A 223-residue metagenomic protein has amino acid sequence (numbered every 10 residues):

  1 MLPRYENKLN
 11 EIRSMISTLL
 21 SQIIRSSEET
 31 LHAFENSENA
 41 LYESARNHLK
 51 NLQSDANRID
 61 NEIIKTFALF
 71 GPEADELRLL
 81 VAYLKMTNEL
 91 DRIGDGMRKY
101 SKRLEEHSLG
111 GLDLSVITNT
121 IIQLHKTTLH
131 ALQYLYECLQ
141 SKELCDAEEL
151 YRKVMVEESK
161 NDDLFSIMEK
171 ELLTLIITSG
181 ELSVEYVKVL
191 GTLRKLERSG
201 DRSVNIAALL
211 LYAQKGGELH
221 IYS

Functional and structural regions predicted by a protein language model:
M1-S223: Cytosolic, long alpha-helical scaffolding segments
